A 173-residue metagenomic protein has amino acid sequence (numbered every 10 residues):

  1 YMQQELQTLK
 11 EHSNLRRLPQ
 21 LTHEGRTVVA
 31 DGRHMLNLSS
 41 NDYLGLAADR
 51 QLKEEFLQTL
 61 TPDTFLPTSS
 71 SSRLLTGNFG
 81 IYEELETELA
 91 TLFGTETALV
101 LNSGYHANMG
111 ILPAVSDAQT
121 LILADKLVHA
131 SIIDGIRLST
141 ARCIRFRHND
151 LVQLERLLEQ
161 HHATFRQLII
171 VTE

Functional and structural regions predicted by a protein language model:
Y1-H12: N-terminal basic, amphipathic alpha-helical segments
K10-P67: N-terminal "arm"/small-domain region of PLP-dependent enzymes with the aminotransferase-like
E54-S103: Conserved N-terminal alpha-helix of the aminotransferase class I/II PLP-enzyme fold
V100, Y105-I111, A130-I132: Short glycine/serine/threonine-rich phosphate/pyrophosphate-binding segments that cradle anionic phosphate groups
I111-A130: Conserved PLP-anchoring active-site segment centered on the Schiff-base-forming lysine
A118, L138-T140: Short, structured coil segments at secondary-structure junctions
I144, H148-E173: Active-site phosphate-binding strand-loop segment of PLP-dependent enzymes
